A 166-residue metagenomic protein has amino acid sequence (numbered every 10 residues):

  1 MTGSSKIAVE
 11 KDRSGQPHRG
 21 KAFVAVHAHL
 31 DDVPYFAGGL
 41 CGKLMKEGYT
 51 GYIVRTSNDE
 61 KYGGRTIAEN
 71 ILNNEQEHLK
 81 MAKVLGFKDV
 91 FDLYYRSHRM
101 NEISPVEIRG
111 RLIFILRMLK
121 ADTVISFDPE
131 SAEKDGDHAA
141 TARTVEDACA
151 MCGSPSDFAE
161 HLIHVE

Functional and structural regions predicted by a protein language model:
M1-L119: Active-site rim/loop-helix segments in enzyme catalytic domains that contact anionic ligands
E60-K61, H164-E166: Active-site segments of SGNH/GDSL-like serine hydrolases that catalyze O-acetyl group transfer/hydrolysis on lipids
Y95, S126-P129, E166: Short, well-ordered beta-to-alpha junction loops that form the rim of enzyme active sites and present histidine/acidic
I115-D157, H161: Active-site adenylate/phosphate-handling loop in enzymes that bind or generate adenylated species
